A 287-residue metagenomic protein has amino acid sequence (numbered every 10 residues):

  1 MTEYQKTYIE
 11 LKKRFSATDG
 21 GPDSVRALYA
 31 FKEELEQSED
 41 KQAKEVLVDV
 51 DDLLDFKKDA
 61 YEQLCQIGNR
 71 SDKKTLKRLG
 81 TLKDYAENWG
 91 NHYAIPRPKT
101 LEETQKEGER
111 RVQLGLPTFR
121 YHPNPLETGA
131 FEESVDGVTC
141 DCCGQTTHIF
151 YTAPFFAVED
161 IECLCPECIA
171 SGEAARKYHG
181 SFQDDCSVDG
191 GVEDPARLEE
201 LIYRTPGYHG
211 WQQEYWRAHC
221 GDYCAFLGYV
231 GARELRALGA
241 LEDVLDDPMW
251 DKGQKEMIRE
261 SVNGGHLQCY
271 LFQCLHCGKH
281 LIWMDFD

Functional and structural regions predicted by a protein language model:
T2-Y4: TPR-adjacent "capping" and linker segments in tetratricopeptide-repeat scaffold/adaptor proteins
Y8-T81: Alpha-helical protein-protein interaction scaffolds
E34, T81, Y85-D287: Preference for intrinsically disordered or flexible, low-complexity segments and adjacent hinge/connector residues
